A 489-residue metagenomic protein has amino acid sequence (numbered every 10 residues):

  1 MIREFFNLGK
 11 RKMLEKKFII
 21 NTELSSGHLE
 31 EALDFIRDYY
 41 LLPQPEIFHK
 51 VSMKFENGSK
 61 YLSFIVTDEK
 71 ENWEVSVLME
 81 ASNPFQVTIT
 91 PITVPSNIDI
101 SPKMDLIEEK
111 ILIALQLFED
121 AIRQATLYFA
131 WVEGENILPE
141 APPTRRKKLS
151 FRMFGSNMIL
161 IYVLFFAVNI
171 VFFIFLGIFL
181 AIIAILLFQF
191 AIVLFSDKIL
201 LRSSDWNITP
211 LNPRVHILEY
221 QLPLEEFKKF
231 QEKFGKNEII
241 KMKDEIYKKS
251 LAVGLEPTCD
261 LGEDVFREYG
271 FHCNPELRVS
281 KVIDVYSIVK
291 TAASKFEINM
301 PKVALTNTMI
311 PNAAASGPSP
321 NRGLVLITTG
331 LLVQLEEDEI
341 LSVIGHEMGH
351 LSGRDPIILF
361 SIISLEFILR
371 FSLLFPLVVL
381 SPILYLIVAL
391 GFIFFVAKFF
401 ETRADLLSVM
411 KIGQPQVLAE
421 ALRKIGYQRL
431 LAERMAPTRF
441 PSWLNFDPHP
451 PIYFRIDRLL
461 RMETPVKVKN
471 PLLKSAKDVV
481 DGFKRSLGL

Functional and structural regions predicted by a protein language model:
M1-A304, T308, L369-F375, V388-F394 (+3 more regions): Hydrophobic or amphipathic, alpha-helical segments that drive membrane association/targeting
N212-E225, T402, L406-A421: Membrane-cytosol interface motif
R278-I283, A389-L407, L444-P450: Active-site metal-coordination segments of metallo-dependent hydrolases
V285-F296, V396-P415: An active-site-proximal "capping" alpha-helix that borders the catalytic cofactor pocket
V289, I327, L341-D355, A404-D405: Active-site recognition of the HExxH zinc-binding catalytic motif
M309-E337: Active-site scaffold of zinc-dependent metalloenzymes
M348-S364, P415-Q416: Catalytic Zn2+-binding segment of zinc metalloproteases
Q414, A436, W443-L489: Pan-zinc metallopeptidase signature
